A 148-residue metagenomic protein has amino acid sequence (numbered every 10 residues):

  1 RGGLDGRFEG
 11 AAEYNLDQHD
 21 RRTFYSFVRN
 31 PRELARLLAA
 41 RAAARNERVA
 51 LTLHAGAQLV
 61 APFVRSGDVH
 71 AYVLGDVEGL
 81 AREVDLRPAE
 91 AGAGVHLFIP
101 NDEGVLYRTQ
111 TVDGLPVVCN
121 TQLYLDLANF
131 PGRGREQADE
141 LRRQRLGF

Functional and structural regions predicted by a protein language model:
R1-L16: Short, cationic-aromatic polyanion-contact patches
R7-A11, L37-R41, L127, E140-Q144: Residues that form generic nucleotide/phosphate-binding pockets
N15-N101: Short gly/ser-rich loop at a beta-strand->alpha-helix junction or flexible surface loop bordering the NTP-binding
D76-F148: C-terminal regulatory/effector modules of DNA-binding transcriptional regulators
